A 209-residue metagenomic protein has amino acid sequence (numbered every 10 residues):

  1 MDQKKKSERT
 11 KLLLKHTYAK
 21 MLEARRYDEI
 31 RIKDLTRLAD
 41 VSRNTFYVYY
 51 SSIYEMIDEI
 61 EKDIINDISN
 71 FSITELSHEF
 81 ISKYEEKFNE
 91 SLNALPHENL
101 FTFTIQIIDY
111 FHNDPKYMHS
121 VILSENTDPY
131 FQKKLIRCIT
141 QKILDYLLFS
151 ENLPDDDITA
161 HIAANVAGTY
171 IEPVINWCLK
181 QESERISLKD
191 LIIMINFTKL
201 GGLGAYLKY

Functional and structural regions predicted by a protein language model:
M1-R25, E29: Basic, helix-initiating cap at the start of DNA-binding domains
L12, H16-K20, L38, E55-H78 (+3 more regions): Alpha-helical structural segments
M21-I60: Helix-turn-helix
E23-R25, L38, D128, C138 (+3 more regions): Cytosolic nucleotide-binding catalytic cores of signal-transduction proteins
E61-N99, H119-S120: Amphipathic alpha-helical linker/stalk segments
N89, A94-K116, A164, G168 (+2 more regions): Amphipathic alpha-helical segments that line or abut small-molecule/effector binding pockets and mediate allosteric
F103-N113, E125-E151, A160-G168: Amphipathic alpha-helical packing segments from all-alpha helical-bundle domains
L144, L148, G168, E172-Y209: C-terminal peripheral helix-coil segments that are non-catalytic and often amphipathic
